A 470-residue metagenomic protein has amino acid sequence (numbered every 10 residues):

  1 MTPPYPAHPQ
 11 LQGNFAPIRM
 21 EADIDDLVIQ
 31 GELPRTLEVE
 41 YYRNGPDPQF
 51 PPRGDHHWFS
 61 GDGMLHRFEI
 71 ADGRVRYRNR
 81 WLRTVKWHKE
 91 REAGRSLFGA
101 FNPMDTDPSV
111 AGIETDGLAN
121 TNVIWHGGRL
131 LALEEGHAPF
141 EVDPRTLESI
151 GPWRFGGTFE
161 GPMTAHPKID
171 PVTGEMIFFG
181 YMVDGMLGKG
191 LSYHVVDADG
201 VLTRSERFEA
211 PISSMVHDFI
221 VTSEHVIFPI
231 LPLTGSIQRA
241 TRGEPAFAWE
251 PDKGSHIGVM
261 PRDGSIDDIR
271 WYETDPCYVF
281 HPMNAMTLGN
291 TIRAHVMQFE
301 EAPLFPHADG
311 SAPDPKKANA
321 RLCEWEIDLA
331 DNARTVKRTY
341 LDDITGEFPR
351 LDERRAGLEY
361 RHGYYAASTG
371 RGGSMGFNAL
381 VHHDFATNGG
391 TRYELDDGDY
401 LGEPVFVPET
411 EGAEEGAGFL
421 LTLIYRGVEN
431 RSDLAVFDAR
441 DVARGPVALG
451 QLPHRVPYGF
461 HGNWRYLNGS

Functional and structural regions predicted by a protein language model:
M1-S470: Beta-propeller domains
